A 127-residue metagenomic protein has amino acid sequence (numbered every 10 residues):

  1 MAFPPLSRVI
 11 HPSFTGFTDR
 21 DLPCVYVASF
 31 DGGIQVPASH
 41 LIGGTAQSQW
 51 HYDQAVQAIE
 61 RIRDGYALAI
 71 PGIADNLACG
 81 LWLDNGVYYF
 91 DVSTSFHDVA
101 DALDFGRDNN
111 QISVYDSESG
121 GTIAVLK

Functional and structural regions predicted by a protein language model:
M1-K127: Conserved, structured core segments of small domains
